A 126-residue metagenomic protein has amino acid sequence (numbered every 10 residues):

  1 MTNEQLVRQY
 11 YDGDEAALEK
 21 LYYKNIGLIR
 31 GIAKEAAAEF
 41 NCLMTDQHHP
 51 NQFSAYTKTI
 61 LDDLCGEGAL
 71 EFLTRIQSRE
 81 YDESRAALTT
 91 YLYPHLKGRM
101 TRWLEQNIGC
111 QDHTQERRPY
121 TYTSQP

Functional and structural regions predicted by a protein language model:
M1-C110: Alpha-helical promoter-recognition and RNA polymerase-docking modules of transcription initiation factors, dominated by
L104-P126: Charged, low-cysteine interdomain linkers and short loop/connector segments that bridge structured helical modules
